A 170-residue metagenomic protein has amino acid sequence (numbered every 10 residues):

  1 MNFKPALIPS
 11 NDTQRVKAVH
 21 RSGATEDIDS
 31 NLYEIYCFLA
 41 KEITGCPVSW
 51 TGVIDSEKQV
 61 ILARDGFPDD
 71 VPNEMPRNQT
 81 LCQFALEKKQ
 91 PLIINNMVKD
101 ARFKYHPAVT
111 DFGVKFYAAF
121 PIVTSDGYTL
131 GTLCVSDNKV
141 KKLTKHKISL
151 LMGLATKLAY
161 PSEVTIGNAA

Functional and structural regions predicted by a protein language model:
M1-P76, V164-A170: Intrinsically disordered, low-complexity terminal regulatory regions
N2-V16, G131, S136-A170: Juxtadomain coupling helices with adjacent low-complexity linkers
I43-G45, D111-V114: Alpha-helix termination/capping residues and helix-transition junctions
C46, Y117, L130: Short coil/loop residues immediately preceding or within conserved phosphate-binding loops of NTP-utilizing enzyme
I54-Q59, R64, D69-Y105, V109 (+1 more regions): Regulatory sensory and allosteric helical modules in signal-transduction proteins and certain transcription factors
C82, V123-D137: Sensory-domain boundary capping and coupling elements
K115-V123: A short, aliphatic-rich beta-strand micro-motif
